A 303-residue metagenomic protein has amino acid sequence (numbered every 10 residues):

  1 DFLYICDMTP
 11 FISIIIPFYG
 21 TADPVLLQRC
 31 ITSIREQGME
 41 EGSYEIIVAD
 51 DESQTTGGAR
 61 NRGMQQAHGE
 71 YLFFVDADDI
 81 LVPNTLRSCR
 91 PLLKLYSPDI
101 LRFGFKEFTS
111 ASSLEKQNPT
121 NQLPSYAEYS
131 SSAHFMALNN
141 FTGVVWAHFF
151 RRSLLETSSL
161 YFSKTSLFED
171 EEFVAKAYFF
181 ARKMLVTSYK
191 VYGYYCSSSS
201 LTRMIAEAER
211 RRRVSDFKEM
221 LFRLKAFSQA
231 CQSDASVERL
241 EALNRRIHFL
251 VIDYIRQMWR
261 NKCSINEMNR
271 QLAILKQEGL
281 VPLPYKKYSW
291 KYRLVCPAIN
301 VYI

Functional and structural regions predicted by a protein language model:
I5-F11, E36, P98, W259-I303: Membrane-interface aromatic/basic loop that binds lipid-linked glycans or pyrophosphate carriers, typified by
P10-I15, S33, E45, E172: Cell-envelope/extracellular polymer assembly enzymes that use nucleotide-activated donors
P17, A77-S188, Y192-R211: Donor-binding/catalytic cores of nucleotide-activated saccharide and glycerol-phosphate transferases/polymerases
Y19-T21, R29-S43: Short, acidic, metal-binding catalytic loop of nucleotide-sugar glycosyltransferases
E52-A67: Glycine-rich, basic loop-to-helix element that forms the pyrophosphate-binding segment of sugar-nucleotide handling
L72: Short aromatic/hydrophobic "clamp" motif used to bind/position activated sugar donors
V191-S198, M204-D234, D253, N261-L280: Catalytic core of nucleotide-sugar-dependent glycosyltransferases
N244-R256: Amphipathic alpha-helical repeat scaffolds of TPR domains
